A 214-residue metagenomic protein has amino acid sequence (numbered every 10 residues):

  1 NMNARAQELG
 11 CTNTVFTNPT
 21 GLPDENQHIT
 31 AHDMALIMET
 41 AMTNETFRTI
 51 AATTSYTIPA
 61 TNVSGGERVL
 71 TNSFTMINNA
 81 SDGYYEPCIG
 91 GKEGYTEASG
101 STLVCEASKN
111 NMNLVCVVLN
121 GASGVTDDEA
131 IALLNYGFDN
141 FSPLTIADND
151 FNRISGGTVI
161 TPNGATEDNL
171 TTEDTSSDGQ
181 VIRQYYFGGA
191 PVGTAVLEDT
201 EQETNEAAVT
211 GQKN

Functional and structural regions predicted by a protein language model:
N1-T14: Short, charged, amphipathic alpha-helices and their helix-cap/turn boundaries
C11-V15, P23-N214: Domain-terminus/edge residues, biased toward the C-terminal soluble/receptor-binding domains of extracytoplasmic
T20: Short, histidine-centered active-site or binding-site loop motifs used for metal coordination, general acid-base
